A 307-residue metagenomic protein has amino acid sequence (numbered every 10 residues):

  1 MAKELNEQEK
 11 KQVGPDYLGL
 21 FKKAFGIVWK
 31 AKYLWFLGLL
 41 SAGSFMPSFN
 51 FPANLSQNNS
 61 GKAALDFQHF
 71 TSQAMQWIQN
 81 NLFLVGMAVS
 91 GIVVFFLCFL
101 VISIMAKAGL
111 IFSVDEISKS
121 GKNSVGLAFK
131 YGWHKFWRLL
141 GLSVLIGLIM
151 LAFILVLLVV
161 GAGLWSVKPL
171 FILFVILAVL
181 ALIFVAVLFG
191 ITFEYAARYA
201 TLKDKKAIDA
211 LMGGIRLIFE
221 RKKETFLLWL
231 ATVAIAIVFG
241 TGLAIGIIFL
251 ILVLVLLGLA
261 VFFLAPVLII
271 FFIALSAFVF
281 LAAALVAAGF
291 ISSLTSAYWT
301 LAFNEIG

Functional and structural regions predicted by a protein language model:
A2-Q79, A106-K119, L173-I176, F184-M212 (+2 more regions): Juxtamembrane transition segments at transmembrane-helix termini in multipass membrane proteins
L37, F99, S143-I146, L158: Membrane-embedded alpha-helical bundles of multi-pass transporters/translocases, especially carrier/permease families
N54-V89, G147-V179: Long, highly hydrophobic alpha-helical transmembrane signal-anchor segments
W77-I102, V279: Alpha-helix-centered segments that form part of catalytic cores
F83-I92, N123-M150, F174-I183: Alpha-helical membrane-spanning segments of integral membrane proteins, especially the hydrophobic core of TM bundles
F96-G109, S113, I117, K135-F136 (+1 more regions): Mid-bilayer segments of alpha-helical transmembrane spans in multi-pass integral membrane proteins that mediate
N123-W133, A200-F219: Alpha-helical transmembrane segments with an aromatic anchor "belt"
Y131-L139, G214-A231: Membrane-water interface at loop-to-transmembrane-helix junctions
